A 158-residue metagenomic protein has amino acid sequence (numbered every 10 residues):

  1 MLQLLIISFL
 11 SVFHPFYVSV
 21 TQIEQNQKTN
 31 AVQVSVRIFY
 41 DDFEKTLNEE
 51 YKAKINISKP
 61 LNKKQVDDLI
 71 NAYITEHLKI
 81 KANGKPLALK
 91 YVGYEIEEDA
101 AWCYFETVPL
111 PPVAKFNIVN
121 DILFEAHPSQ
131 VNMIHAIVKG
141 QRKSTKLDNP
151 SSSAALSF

Functional and structural regions predicted by a protein language model:
M1-V18: Bacterial Sec-dependent N-terminal signal peptides
H14-F158: N-terminal soluble domains immediately following signal/targeting peptides that reside in extracytoplasmic
